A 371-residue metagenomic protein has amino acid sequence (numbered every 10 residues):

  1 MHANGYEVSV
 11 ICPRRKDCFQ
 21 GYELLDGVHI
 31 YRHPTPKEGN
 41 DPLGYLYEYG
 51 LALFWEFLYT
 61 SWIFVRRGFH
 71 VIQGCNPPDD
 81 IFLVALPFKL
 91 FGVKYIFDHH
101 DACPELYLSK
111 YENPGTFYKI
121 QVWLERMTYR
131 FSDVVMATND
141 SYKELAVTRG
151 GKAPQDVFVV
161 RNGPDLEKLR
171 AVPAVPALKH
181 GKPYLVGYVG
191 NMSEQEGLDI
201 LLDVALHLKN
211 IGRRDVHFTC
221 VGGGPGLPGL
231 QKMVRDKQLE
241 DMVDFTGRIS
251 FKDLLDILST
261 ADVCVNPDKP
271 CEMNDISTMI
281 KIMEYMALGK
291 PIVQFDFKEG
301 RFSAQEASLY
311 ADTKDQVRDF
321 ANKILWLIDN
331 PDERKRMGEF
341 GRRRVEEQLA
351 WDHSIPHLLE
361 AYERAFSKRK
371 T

Functional and structural regions predicted by a protein language model:
R14, S141, G163: Carbohydrate-associated surface elements
S61, D80-F91, C103, T116-V135: Membrane-proximal helix-turn-helix segments that form the acceptor-binding/catalytic region of lipid-linked
M136, L178-A205, T219, L358: Conserved donor-binding/catalytic core segment of Leloir-type glycosyltransferases
E144-G151, Q155-F158, G163-L178, K182 (+3 more regions): Acidic anion/phosphate-binding donor-loop and adjacent secondary structure in glycosyltransferase catalytic cores
E196, K252-D256, N266-M286, V293-E306: Nucleotide-sugar-dependent
V221, P228-L255: Nucleotide-activated donor-binding/catalytic signature segment of Leloir-type glycosyltransferases, i.e., the conserved
R301-L325, D332: Change "using UDP/GDP/dTDP sugars" to "using nucleotide sugars
D319, W326, E333-Q348, H357-E360: A short, well-ordered alpha-helix in the C-terminal region of glycosyltransferases
